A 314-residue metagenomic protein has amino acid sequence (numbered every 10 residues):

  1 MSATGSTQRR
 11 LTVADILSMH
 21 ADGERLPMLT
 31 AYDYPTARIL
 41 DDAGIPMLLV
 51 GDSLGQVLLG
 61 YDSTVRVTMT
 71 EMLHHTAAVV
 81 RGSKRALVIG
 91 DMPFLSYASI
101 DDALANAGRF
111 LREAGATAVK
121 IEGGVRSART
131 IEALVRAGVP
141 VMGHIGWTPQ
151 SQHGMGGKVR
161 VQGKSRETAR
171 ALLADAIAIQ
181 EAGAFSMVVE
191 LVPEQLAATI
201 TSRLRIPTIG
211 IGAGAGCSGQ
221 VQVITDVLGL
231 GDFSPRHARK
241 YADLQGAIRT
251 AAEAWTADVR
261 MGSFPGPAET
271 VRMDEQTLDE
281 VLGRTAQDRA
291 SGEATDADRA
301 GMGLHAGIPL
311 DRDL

Functional and structural regions predicted by a protein language model:
S2-A242, G246-E275, D279-E280, R284-L314: Alpha/beta enzyme core
